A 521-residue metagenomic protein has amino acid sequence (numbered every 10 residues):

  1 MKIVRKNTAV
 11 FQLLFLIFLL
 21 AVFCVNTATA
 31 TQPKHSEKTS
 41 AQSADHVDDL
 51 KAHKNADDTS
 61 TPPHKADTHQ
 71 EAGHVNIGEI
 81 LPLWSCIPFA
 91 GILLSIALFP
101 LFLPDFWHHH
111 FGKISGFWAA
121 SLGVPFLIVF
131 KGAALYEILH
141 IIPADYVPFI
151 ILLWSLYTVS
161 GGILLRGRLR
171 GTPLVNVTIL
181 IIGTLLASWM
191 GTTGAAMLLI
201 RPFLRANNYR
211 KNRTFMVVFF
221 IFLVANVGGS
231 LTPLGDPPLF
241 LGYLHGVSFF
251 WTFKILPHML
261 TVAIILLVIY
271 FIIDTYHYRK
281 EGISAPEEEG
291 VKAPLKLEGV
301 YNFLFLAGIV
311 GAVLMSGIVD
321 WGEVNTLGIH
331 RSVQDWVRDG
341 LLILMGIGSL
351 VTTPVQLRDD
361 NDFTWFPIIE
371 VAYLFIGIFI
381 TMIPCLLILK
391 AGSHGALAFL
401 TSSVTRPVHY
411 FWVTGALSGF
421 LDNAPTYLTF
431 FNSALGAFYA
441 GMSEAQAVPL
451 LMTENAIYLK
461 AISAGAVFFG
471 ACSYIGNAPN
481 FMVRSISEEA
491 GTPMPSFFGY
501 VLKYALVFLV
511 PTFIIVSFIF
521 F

Functional and structural regions predicted by a protein language model:
K2-I3, L20-L81, W321-L327, S403-V408 (+2 more regions): Low-complexity, proline/glycine-enriched hydrophobic segments characteristic of transmembrane helices
L19-L20, P88-F99, W118-I128, L153-G161 (+8 more regions): Hydrophobic core segments of alpha-helical transmembrane domains in multi-pass membrane transport and ion-translocation
A72-S85, F106-S115, L135-P148, F249-M259 (+5 more regions): Interfacial loop-to-helix junctions that mark the boundaries of transmembrane helices in multi-pass membrane
P104-D105, V124-I142, W154-T172, L185-L198 (+3 more regions): Transmembrane alpha-helix boundary signature
F106, L231-T232, L241, F250-L297 (+2 more regions): Juxtamembrane and boundary regions of transmembrane helices in multi-pass small-molecule transporters and channels
F126, A187, M197-K211, M216-V217 (+4 more regions): Membrane-interfacial helix-loop connectors
I141-L153, W251-I269, I329-I343, V413-S418 (+1 more regions): Alpha-helical transmembrane segments
G308-T429, S433-F438: Transmembrane helical segments that form the transport core of multi-pass membrane transport proteins
